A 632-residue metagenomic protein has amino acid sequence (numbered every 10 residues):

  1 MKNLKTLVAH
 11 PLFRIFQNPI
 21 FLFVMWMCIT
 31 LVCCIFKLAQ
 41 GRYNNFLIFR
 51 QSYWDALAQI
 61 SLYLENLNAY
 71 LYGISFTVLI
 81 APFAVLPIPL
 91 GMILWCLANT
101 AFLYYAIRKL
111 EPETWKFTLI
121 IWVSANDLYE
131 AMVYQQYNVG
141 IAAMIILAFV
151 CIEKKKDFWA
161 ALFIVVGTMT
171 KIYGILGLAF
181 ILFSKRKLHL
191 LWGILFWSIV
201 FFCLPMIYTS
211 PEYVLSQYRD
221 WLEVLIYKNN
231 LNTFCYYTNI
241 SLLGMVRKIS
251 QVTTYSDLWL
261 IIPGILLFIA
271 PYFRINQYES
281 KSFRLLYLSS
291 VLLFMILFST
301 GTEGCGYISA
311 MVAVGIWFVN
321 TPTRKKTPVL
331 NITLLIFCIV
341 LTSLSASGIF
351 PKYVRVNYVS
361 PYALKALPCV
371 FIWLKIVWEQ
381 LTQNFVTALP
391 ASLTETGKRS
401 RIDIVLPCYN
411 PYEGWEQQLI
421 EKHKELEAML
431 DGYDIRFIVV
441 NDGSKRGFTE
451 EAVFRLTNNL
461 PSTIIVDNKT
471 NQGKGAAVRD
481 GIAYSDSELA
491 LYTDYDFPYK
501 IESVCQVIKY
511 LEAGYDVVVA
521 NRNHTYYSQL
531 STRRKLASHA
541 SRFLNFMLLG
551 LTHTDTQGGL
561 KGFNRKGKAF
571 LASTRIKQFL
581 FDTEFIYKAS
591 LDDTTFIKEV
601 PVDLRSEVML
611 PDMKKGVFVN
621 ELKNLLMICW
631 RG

Functional and structural regions predicted by a protein language model:
K2-W159, K185-G304: Primarily membrane-embedded glycan-assembly and transfer machineries that use lipid-linked glycans
F318-A391: Aromatic-enriched
L389-S400, E413-G414, G550, T574-G632: Hydrophobic helical membrane-anchoring modules
P411-A428, A452: Short, well-formed alpha-helical segments that are part of the catalytic scaffolds of diverse glycosyltransferases
Y412, N441-E450, F497: A conserved acidic beta->alpha catalytic loop
E450-Y484: Conserved donor nucleotide-binding strand/loop of the catalytic core
T470-Y484, I501-F579, S606-L622: Acceptor/aglycone-binding surface of glycosyltransferases and processive sugar-polymer synthases
A490: Short aromatic/hydrophobic "clamp" motif used to bind/position activated sugar donors
